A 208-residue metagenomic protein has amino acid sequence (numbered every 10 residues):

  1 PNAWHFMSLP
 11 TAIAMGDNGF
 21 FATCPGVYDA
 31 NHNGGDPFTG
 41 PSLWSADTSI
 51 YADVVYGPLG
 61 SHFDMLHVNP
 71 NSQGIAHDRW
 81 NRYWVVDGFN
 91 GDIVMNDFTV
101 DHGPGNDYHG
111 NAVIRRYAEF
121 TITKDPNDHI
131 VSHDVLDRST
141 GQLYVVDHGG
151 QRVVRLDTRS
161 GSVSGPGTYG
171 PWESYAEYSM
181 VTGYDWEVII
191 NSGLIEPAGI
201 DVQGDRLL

Functional and structural regions predicted by a protein language model:
N2, Y56-D64, G105-D125, T168-I190: Inter-blade linker and blade-boundary elements of WD-repeat/beta-propeller domains
A3-F20, H62-R82, E119-G141, Y184-R206: Beta-rich, blade/repeat-based domains predominating in secreted/periplasmic proteins but also intracellular
N18, G40, W80, F89-N90 (+2 more regions): Surface-exposed loop/turn positions within WD40 beta-propeller blades
F21-T23, V85, V145, L208: Residue position within the beta-strands of beta-propeller blades
T23-P41, M95-D101, L156: Short, conserved, GDST-rich strand-edge loop motifs in beta-rich repeat architectures
P25-Y28, D87-N90, F98, R138 (+2 more regions): Short loop/turn segments immediately following the C-termini of beta-strands
W44-V55, N96-H109, R155-A176: Short loop/turn segments immediately following beta-strands, especially the blade-tip and inter-blade linker loops
S132-N191, I195-D201: Loop/turn-rich, solvent-exposed surfaces of beta-rich toroidal or solenoidal domains
